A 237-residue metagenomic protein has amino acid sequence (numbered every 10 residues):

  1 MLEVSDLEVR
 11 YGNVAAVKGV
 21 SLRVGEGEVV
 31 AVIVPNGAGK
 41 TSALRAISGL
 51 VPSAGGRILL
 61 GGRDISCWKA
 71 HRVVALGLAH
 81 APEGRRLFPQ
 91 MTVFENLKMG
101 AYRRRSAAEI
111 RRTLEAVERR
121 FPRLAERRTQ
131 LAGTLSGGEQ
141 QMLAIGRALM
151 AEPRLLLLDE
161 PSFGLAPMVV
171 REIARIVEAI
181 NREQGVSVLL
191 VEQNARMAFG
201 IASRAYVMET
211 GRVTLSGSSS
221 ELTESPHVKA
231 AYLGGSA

Functional and structural regions predicted by a protein language model:
G12, W68, V93-R112, R120-A125 (+2 more regions): ABC-type ATPase nucleotide-binding domains, specifically the catalytic core motifs of the NBD
I33-P35: The feature captures the beta-strand-to-loop junction immediately N-terminal to the Walker
S48: Helix-to-loop junction immediately C-terminal to a conserved catalytic motif
P52, D64-R85, A107-L114, E126-T129 (+1 more regions): ABC ATPase NBD coupling module
A148-L149: ABC ATPase C-loop
E152: Conserved catalytic motifs of ABC-family nucleotide-binding domains
R171-G185: Helical segment within the ABC ATPase nucleotide-binding domain
